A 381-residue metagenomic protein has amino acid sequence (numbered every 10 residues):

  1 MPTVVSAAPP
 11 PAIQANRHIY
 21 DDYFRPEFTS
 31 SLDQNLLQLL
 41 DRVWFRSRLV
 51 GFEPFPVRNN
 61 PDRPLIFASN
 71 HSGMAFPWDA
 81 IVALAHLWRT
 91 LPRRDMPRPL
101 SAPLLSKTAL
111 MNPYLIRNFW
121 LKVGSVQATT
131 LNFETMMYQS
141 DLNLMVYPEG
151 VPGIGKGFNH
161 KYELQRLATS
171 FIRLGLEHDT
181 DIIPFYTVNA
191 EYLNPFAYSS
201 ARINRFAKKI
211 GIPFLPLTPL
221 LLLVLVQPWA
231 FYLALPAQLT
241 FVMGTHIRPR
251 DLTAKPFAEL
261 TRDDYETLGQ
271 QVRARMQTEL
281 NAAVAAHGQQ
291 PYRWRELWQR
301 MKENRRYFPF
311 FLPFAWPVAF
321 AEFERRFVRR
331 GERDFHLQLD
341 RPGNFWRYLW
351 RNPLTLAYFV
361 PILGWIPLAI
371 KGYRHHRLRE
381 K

Functional and structural regions predicted by a protein language model:
M1-T130, T135, W294-K381: Membrane-anchoring hydrophobic helices of lipid-metabolizing enzymes
Q14, Q34, Q38, Q127 (+9 more regions): Residue-identity detector for glutamine
I19-D22, F185, D264: Intrinsically disordered, low-complexity N-terminal regions enriched in serine/proline/glycine with scattered basic
S31-L32, R42-I247: Soluble catalytic domains of membrane acyltransferases
Q34, Q38, R42, A85 (+9 more regions): Charged/polar, solvent-exposed surface patches and flexible loops
P236, R250-L312: Charged, amphipathic alpha-helical linkers/stalks
